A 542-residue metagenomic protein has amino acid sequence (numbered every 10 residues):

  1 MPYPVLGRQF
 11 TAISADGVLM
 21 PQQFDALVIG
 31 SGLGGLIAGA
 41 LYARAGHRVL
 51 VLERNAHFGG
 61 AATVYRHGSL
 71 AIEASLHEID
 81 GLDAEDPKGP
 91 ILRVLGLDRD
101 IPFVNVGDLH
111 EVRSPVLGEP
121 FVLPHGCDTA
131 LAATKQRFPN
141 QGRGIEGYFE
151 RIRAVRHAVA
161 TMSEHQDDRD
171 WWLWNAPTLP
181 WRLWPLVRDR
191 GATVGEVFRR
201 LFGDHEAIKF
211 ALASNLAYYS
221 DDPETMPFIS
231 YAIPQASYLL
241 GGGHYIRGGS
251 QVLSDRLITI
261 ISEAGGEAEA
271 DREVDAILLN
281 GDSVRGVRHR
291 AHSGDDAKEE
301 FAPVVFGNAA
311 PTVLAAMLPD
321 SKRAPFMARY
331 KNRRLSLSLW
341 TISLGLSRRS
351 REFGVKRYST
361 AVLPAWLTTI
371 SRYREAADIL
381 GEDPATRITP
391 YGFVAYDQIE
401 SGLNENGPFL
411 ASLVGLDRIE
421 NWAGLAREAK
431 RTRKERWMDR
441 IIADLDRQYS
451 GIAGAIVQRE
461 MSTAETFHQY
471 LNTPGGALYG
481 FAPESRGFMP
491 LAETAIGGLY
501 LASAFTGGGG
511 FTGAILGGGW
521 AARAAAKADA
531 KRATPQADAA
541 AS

Functional and structural regions predicted by a protein language model:
M1-A26, R44-A45, E484-G487, A530-S542: Extreme N-terminal leader/targeting segments of oxidoreductases
G17-A160, F481: N-terminal glycine-rich phosphate/pyrophosphate-binding loop and immediately adjacent elements
L76, A502-D529: A conserved FAD-binding loop/helix module that cradles the flavin
Q136, T312-L318, G345, E405-R440: Conserved FAD/dinucleotide-binding core of flavoprotein oxidoreductases
F138, R349-S350, P384, N404 (+1 more regions): Flavin-binding catalytic cores
R153-A264, D271, T473-A482: Active-site/ligand-binding neighborhood in enzyme catalytic cores
D204-Y219, R387-V394, I442, R447-G508: A glycine-rich dinucleotide-binding beta-alpha-beta segment and adjacent secondary-structure elements that constitute
D275-N404: Mid-domain catalytic core of redox enzymes that form a hydrophobic substrate pocket/lid adjacent to a catalytic redox
